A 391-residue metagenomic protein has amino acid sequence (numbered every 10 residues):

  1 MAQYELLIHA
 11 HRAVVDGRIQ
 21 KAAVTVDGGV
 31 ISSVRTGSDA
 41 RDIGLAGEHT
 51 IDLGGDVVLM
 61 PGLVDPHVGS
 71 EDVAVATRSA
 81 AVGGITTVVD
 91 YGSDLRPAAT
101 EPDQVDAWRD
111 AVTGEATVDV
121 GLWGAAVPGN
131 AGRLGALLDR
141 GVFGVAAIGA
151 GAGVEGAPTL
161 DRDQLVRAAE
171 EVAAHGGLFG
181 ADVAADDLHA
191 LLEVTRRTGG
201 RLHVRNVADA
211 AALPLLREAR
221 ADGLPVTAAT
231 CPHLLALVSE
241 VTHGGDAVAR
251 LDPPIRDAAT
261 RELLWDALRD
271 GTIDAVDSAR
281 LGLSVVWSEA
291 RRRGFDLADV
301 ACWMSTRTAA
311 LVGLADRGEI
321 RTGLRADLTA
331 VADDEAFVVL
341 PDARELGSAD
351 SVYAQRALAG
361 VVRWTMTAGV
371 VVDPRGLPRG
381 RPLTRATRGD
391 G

Functional and structural regions predicted by a protein language model:
M1-L45: N-terminal metal-binding scaffold of metallo-dependent hydrolase/deaminase domains
A2-I8, R41-Y91: Replace "His-x-His-based motif
H11, V24, G29, D56 (+14 more regions): Divalent metal-coordination and catalytic microenvironments
V64-D72, D182, R205-N206, A279: Histidine-centered divalent metal-coordination motifs
R78-F179: Divalent-metal coordination cores built from histidine and acidic residues
G132-V276: Histidine/acidic residue-rich metal-binding segments in metalloenzymes
A185-A190, V194-G199, R269, D274-E335: His/Asp/Glu-enriched, well-ordered alpha-helical/loop segment that forms or immediately abuts the divalent-metal
T322-L383: C-terminal cap of metal-dependent C-N hydrolases
